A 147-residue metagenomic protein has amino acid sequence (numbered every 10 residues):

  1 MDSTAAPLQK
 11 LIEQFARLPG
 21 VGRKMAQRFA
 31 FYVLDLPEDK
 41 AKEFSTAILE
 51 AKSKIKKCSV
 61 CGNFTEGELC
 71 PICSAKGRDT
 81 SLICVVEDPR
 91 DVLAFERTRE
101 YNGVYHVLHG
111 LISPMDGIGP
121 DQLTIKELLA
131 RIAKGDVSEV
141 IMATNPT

Functional and structural regions predicted by a protein language model:
D2-Q9, R17, M25, A30-I83 (+1 more regions): Cys/His-rich Zn2+-binding cysteine-cluster or related metal-binding knuckle/ribbon modules and their
A26, A75-T144: Extended interfacial segments that mediate partner engagement and assembly in macromolecular machines
